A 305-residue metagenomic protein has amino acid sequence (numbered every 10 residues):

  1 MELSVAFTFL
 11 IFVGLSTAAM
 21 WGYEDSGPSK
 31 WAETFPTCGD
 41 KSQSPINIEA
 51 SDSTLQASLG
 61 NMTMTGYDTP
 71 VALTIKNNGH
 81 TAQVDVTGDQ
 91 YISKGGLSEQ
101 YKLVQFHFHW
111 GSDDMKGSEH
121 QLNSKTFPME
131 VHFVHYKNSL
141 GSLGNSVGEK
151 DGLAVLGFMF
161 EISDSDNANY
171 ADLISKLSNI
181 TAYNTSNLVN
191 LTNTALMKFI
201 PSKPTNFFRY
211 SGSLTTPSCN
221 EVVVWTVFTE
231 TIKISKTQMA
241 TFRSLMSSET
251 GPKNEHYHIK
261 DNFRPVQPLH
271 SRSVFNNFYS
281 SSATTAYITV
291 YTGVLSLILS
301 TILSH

Functional and structural regions predicted by a protein language model:
M1-H305: Alpha-carbonic anhydrase
